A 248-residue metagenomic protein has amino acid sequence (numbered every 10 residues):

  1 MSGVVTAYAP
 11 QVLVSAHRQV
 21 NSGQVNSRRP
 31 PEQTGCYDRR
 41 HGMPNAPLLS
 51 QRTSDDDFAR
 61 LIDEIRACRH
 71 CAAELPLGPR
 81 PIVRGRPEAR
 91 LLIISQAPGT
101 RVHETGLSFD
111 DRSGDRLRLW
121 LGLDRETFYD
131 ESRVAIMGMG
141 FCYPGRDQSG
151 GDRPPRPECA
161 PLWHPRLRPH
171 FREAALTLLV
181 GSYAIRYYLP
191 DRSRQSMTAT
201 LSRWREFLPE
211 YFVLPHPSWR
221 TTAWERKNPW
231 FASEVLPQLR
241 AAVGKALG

Functional and structural regions predicted by a protein language model:
M1-P10, V14, R18-Q19: Extreme N-terminal basic, low-complexity initiation segments that serve as generic localization/processing leaders
Q33: Cationic, low-complexity basic patches in intrinsically disordered or flexible, solvent-exposed regions
R40: Non-heme Fe(II) oxygenase metal-center motifs and adjacent flexible, charged/small-residue loops
P44-L247: A polyanion-binding, active-site-adjacent surface
